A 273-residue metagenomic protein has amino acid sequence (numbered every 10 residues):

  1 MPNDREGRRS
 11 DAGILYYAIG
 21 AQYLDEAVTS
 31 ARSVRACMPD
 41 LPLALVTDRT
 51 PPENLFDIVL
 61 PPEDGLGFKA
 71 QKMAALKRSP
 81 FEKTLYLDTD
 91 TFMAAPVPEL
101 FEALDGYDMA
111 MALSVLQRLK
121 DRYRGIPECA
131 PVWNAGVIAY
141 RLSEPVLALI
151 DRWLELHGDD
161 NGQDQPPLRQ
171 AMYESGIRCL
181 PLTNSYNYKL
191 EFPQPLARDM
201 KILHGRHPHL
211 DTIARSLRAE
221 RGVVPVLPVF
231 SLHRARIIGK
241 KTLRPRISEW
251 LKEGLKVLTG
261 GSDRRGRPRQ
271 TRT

Functional and structural regions predicted by a protein language model:
M1-T273: Glycosyltransferase catalytic domains, chiefly GT-A lineage
